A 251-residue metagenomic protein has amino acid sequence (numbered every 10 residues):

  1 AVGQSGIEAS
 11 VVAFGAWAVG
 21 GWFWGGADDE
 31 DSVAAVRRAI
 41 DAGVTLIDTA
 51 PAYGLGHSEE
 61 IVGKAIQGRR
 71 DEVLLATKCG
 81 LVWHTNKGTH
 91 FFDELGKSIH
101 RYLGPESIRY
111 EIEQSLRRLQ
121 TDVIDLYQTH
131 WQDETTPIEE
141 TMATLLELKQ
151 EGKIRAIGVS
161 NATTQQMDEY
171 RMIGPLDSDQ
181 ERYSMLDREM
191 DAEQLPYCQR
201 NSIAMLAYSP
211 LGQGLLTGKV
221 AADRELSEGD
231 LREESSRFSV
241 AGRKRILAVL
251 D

Functional and structural regions predicted by a protein language model:
A1-T77, L81-W83: N-terminal binding-site loop/beta-alpha segment at the start of enzyme catalytic domains that lines or forms
V2, F14, S32, A39 (+10 more regions): Conserved, mostly hydrophobic/aromatic
I7-V12, G43-L46, R69-V73, Q120-D125 (+4 more regions): Short, well-ordered coil/turn segments that N-cap beta-strands
A18-G21, Y53, L81-T85, H130-D133 (+3 more regions): Feature marks short, surface-exposed loop/turn motifs that line or immediately flank catalytic pockets and channel
G26-A39, R101-L119, T163-E169: Short, acidic/polar
A27-D31, H57, I61, G96-S107 (+2 more regions): Alpha-helix N-cap and loop-to-helix initiation/capping positions
H84-Y102: Surface-exposed, active-site-proximal loop segments in enzymatic domains
Q132-D251: Beta/alpha (TIM)-barrel catalytic core signal, keyed to glycine-rich beta->alpha loops juxtaposed to Asp/Glu that bind
